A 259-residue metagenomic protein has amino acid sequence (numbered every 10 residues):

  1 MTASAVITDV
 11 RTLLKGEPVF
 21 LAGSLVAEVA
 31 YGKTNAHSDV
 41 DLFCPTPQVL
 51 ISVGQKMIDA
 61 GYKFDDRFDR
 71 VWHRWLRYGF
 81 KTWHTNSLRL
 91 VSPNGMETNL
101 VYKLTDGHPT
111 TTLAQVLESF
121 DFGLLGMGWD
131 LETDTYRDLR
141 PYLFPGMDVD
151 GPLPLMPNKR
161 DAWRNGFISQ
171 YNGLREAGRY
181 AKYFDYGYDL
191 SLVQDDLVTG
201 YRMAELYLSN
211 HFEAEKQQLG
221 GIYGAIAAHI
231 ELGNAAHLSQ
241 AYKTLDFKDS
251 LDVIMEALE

Functional and structural regions predicted by a protein language model:
M1-T2, K33: N-terminal regions immediately upstream of nucleotidyltransferase
T2-V10: A short, well-structured juxtamembrane/interface segment
D9-I51: Active-site nucleotide-donor binding segment shared across nucleotidyl transfer reactions
V10-L14, V53-F64, V116, Y183 (+2 more regions): Hydrophobic, Leu/Ile/Phe/Ala-enriched alpha-helical segments that form helix-helix packing faces
G16-E17, A60, F120-G123: Structured helix-beta-strand junction loops
K33-T34, R77-E259: Catalytic cores of NTP-dependent nucleotidyl/adenyl transfer enzymes across multiple folds
F43-N99: Metal-dependent nucleotidyltransferase catalytic core
